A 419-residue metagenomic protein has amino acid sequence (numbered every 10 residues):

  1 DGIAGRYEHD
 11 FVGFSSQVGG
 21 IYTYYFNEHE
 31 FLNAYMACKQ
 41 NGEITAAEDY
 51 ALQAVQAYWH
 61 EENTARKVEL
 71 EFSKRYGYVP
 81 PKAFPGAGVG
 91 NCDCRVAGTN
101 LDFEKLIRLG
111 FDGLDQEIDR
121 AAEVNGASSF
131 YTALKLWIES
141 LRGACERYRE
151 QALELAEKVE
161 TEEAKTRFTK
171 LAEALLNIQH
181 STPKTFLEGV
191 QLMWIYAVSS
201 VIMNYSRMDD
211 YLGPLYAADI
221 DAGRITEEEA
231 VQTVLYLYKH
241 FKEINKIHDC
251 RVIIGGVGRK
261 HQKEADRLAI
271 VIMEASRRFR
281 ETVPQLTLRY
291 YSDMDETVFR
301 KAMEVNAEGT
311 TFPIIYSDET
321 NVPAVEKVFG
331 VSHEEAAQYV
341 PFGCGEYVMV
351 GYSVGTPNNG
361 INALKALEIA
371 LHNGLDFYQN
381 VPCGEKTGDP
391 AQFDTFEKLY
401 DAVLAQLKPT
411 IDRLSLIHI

Functional and structural regions predicted by a protein language model:
D1-T132, R167-K170, A174, T182-I417: Conserved catalytic cores of very large enzyme subunits
T132-G143: Extended non-globular scaffold/tether segments
R142, R149, L153-A156, K165 (+1 more regions): Heptad-repeat amphipathic alpha-helical coiled-coil interaction surface used for oligomerization/assembly
A144-Q151, Y211, T410: Amphipathic, well-ordered alpha-helical segments in soluble domains
